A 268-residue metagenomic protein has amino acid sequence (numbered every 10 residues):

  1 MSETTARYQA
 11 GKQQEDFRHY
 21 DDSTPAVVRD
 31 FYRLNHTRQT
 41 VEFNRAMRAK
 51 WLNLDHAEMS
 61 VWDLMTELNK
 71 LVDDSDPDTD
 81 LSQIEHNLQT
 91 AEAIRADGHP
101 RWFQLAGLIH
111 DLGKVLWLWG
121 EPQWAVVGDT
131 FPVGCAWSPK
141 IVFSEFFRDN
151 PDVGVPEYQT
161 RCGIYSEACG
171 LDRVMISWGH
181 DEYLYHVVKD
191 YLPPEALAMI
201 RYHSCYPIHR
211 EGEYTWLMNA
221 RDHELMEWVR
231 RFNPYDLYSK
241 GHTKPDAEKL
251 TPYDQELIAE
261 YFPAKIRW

Functional and structural regions predicted by a protein language model:
M1-S60, K70, W268: Non-catalytic interface/linker regions that flank or bridge core catalytic/transmembrane domains
S23-L54, W119-C135, F143-F147, E167-A168 (+1 more regions): Charged, low-complexity, helix/coiled-coil-prone segments
D30-L34, K50-W51, L64-L71, A93 (+5 more regions): Residues that form generic nucleotide/phosphate-binding pockets
N44, E58-M65, P193, D222-L225 (+1 more regions): Alpha-helix initiation and N-capping motif
A49-E85, S166-L171: Active-site flanking loop/helix segments enriched in acidic
L71-S75, P207, D236-S239, A264-W268: Short secondary-structure junctions and interdomain/linker hinges
T79-K249: Divalent metal-dependent catalytic cores for phosphoryl transfer on phosphate-bearing substrates
P252-W268: Charged phosphate-binding loop/patch that engages nucleotide di/tri-phosphates or the phosphate backbone of nucleic
